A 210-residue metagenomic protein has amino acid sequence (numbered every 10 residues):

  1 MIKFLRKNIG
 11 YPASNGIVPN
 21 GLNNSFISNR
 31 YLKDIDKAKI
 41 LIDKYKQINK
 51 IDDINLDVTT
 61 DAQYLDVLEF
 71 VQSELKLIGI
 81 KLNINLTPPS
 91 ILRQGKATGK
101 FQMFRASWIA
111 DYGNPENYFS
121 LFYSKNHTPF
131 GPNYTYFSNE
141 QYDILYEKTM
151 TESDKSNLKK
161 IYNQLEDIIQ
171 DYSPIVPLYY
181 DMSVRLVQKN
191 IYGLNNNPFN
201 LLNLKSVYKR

Functional and structural regions predicted by a protein language model:
M1-S73, L77-I78, Q164: Append "and occasionally in soluble cytosolic enzymes with long acidic Gly/Pro-rich linkers
I2, N15, I35-I42, L68 (+9 more regions): Extracytoplasmic/secreted envelope proteins and their assembly/folding machinery, especially bacterial periplasmic
L5, N15, Y45-D61, K100 (+2 more regions): Bilobed periplasmic-binding protein-like "clamshell/Venus-flytrap" ligand-binding domains
I9-G10, N23, P89-S90, I109-A110 (+1 more regions): Solvent-exposed coil/turn segments that connect beta secondary-structure elements in extracytoplasmic/periplasmic
N20-K37, I48-D53, G95-G99, S120-T151 (+1 more regions): Short, solvent-exposed loop/beta-turn-alpha elements that line the ligand-binding surface or hinge of extracytoplasmic
S25, D111, K125, I168 (+1 more regions): Phosphate/oxyanion-binding loops and surfaces in catalytic or ligand/nucleic-acid-binding neighborhoods
S73-L77, L82, M150-T151, Y208-R210: Conserved C-terminal helix/tail region of periplasmic/extracytoplasmic solute-binding proteins
K76-Y123: Periplasmic binding protein-like
